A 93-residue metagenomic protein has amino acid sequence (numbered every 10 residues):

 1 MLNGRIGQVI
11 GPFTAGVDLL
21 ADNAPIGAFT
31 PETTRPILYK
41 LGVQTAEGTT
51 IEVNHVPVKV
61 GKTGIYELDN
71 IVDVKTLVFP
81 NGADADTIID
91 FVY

Functional and structural regions predicted by a protein language model:
M1-A24, N81-Y93: C-terminal interaction-tip segments
G4-G7, G42, I51, G64: Small side chains
G16, E32, P36, I51-E52 (+2 more regions): Serine/threonine-rich, low-complexity intrinsically disordered segments
L19-K40: A short, compositionally biased N-terminal segment around positions ~18-40 that is enriched in charged/polar residues
G27-P31, K59-K75, V92: Beta-sandwich interaction modules
T34, Q44-A46, G61, G82: A short, compositionally biased micro-patch
P36-K40, N70-D86: Noncatalytic modules at the cell exterior or secretory-pathway interfaces, chiefly beta-strand-rich lectin/adhesion
G42-P57, I88-V92: Short, surface-exposed beta-strand/strand-loop-strand elements in extracellular ectodomains
